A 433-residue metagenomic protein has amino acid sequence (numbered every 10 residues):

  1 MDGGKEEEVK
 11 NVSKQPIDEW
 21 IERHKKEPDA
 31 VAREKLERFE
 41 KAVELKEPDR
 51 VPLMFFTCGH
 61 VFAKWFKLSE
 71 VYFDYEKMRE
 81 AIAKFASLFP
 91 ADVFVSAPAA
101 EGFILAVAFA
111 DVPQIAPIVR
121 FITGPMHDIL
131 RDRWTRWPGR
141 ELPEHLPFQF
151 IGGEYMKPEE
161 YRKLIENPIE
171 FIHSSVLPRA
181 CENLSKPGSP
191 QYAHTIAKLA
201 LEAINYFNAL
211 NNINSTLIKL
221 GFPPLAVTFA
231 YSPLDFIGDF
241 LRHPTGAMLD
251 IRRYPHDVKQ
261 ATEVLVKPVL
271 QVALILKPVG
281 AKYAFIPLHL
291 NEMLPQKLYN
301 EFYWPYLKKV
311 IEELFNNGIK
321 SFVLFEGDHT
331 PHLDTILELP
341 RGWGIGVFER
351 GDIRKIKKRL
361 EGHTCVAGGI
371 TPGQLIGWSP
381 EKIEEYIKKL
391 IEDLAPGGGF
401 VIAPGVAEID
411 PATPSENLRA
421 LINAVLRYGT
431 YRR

Functional and structural regions predicted by a protein language model:
M1-R433: Catalytic cores of TIM-barrel enzymes
